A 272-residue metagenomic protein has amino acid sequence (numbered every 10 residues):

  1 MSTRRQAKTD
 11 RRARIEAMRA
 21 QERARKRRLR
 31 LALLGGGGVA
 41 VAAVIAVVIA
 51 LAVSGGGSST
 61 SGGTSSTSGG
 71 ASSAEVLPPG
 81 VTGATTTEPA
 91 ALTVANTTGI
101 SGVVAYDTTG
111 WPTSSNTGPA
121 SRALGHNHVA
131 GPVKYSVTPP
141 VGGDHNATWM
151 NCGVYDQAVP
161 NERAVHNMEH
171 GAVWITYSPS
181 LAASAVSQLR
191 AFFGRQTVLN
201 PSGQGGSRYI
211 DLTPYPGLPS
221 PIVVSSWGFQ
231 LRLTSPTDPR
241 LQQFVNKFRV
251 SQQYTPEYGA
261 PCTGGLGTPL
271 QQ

Functional and structural regions predicted by a protein language model:
M1-L29: Terminal targeting segments of Actinobacterial cell-envelope proteins
R19-G56: Hydrophobic single-pass membrane-targeting/anchoring helices
A46-S73: C-terminal region of N-terminal signal peptides and the immediate post-cleavage residues of exported proteins
E75, T82-A123, R249-Q272: Residue-level signal for protein termini and structural transition zones
P89-R163: Surface-exposed, low-hydrophobicity interaction/linker segments
A130, M168-A172, S184, G205-S207 (+1 more regions): Extracytoplasmic
G153-P201: Mid-length scaffold segments of soluble, non-membrane domains
R195-Q272: Helix-rich interaction surfaces within compact, conserved domain-sized segments that mediate assembly or partner
